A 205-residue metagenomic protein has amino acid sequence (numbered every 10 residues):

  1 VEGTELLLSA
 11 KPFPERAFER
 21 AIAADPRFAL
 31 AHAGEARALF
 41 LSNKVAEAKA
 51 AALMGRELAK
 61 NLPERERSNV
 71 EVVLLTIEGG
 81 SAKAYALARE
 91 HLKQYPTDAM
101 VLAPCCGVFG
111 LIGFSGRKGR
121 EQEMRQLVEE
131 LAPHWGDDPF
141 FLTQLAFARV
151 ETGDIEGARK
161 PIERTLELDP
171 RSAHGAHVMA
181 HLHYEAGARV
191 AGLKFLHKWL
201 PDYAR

Functional and structural regions predicted by a protein language model:
V1-R20, A24, V70-G80, F114: Alpha-helical segment of the N-proximal tetratricopeptide repeat
L6, L39, L75, F109-I112 (+2 more regions): Residue at a conserved register position within TPR or TPR-like alpha-solenoid repeats
L7-A10, D25, A59-L62, Q94-Y95 (+5 more regions): Alpha-helical junction/boundary sensor with strong preference for TPR arrays
S9, S42, E78-G79, I112 (+3 more regions): Structural motif corresponding to the intra-repeat A-B loop/turn of tetratricopeptide repeats
A17-R20, A48-A59, A82-Y95, K118-P133 (+2 more regions): Alpha-helical repeat scaffolds
R27-L30, L62, D98-V101, D138 (+1 more regions): Residue-level recognition of tetratricopeptide repeat
H32, E66-S68, L102, L142 (+1 more regions): Canonical tetratricopeptide repeat
